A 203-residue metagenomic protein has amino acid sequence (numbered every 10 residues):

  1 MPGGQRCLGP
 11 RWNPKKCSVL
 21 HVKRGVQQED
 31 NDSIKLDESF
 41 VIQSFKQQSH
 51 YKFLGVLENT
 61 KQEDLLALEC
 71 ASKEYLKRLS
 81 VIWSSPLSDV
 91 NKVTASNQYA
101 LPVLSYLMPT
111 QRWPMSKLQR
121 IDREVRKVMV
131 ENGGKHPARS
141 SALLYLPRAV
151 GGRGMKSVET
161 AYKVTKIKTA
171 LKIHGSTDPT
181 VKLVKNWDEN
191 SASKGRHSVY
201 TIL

Functional and structural regions predicted by a protein language model:
M1-Q5, V19, G55, Y75 (+3 more regions): Mobile genetic element proteins and their domesticated derivatives, centered on retroelements and DNA transposons
G3-R6, P10-S49: Short, conserved micro-motifs composed of acidic
G9-P10, V56, G134, M155: Short aromatic/hydrophobic-glycine micro-motifs
S39-M115, G133-G134, I167-L183: Basic, alpha-helical interaction scaffolds
L118-M129: Short amphipathic alpha-helical coiled-coil/interface segments
I121, H136-L203: Extended C-terminal regions of large enzymes
K127-P137: Long, amphipathic alpha-helical regulatory blocks in the mid-to-C-terminal portion of eukaryotic proteins
